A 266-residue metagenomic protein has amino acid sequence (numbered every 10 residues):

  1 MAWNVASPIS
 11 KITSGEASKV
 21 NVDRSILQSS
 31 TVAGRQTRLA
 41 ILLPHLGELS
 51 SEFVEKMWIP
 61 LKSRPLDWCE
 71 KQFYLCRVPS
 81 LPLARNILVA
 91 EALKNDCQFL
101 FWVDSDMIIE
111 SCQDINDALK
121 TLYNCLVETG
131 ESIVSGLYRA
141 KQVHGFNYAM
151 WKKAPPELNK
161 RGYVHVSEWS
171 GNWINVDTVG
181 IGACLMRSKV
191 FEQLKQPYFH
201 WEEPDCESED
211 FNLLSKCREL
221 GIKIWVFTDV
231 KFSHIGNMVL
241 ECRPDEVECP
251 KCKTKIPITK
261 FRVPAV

Functional and structural regions predicted by a protein language model:
A2-L27, G34, Q193-V266: C-terminal catalytic/acceptor-binding lobe
A2-P79, L83: N-proximal low-complexity "stem/linker" segments adjacent to membrane-targeting elements
K56-I59, I87, D117-T121, N212: Alpha-helical elements of Rossmann-like donor-binding domains used by nucleotide-donor carbohydrate transfer enzymes
N86-F99: Active-site nucleotide-sugar/metal-binding loop of Leloir-type enzymes
V89, E110-E202: Conserved catalytic core of nucleotide-sugar-dependent glycosyltransferases
C97, G130-E131, I222: Short, high-confidence coil segments that cap the C-terminus of an alpha-helix and link into the following beta-strand
C97-E110: Short beta-strand-to-loop acidic/aromatic patch adjacent to the donor-nucleotide binding site
